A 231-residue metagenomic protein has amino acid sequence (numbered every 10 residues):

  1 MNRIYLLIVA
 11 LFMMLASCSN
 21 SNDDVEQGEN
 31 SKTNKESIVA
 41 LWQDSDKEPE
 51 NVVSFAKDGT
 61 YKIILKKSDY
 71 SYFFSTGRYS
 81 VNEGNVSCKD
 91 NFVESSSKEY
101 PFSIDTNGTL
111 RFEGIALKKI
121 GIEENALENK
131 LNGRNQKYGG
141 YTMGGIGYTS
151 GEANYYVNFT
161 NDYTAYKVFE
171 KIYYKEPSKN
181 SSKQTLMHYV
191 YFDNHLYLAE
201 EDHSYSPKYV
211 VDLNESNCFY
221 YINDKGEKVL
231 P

Functional and structural regions predicted by a protein language model:
N2-V9: Sec-dependent signal peptide recognition, specifically the positively charged N-region followed immediately by
M14-S17: C-terminal motif of bacterial Sec signal peptides marking the signal peptidase cleavage site
S21-F74, N85-L186, F192-P231: Lipid interaction determinants
G77-Y79: Short beta-strand-centered aromatic/proline hotspots
